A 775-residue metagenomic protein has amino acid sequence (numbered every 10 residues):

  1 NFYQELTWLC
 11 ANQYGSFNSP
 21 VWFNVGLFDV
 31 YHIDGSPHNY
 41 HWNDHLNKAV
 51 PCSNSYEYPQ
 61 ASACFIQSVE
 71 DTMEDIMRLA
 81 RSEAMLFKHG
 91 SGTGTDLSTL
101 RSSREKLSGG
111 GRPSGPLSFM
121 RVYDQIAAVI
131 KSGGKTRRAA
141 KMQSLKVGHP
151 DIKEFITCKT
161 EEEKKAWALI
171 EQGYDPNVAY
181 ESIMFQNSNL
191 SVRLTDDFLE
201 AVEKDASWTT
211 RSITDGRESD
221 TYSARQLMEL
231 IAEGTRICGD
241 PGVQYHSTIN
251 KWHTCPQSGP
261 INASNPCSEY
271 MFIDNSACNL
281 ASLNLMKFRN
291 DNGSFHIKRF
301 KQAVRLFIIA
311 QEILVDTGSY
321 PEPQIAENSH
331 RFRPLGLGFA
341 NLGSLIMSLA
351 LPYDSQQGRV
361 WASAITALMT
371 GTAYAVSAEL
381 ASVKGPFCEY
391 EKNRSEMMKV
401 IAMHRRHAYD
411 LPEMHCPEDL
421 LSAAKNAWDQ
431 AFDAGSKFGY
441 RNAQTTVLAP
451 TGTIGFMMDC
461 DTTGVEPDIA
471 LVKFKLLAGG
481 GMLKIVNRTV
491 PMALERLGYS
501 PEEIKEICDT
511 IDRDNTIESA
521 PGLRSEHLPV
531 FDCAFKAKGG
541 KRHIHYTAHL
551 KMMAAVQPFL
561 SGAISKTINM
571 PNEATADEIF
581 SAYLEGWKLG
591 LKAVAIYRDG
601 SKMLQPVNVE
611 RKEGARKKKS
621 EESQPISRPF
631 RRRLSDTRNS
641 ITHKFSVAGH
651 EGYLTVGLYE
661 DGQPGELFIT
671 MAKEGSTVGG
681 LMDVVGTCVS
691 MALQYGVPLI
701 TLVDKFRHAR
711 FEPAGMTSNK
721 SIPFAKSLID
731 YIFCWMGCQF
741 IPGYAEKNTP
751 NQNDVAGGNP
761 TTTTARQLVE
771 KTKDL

Functional and structural regions predicted by a protein language model:
N1-Q694, K720-I722, V769, L775: Extended catalytic cores of very large enzyme megasubunits
R78, S581-L584, D704, D730 (+1 more regions): Solvent-exposed alpha-helical segments within well-ordered globular domains of core cellular machineries
W587-K612, I722-T762: Long, highly charged low-complexity segments enriched in Glu/Asp and Lys/Arg with interspersed Ser/Thr
L699-R707: Short, well-structured alpha-helical segments that form the helix of a local strand-helix-strand
F706-R707, E712-T717: RNase H catalytic domain
N759-L775: Charge-rich (especially acidic), low-complexity segments
